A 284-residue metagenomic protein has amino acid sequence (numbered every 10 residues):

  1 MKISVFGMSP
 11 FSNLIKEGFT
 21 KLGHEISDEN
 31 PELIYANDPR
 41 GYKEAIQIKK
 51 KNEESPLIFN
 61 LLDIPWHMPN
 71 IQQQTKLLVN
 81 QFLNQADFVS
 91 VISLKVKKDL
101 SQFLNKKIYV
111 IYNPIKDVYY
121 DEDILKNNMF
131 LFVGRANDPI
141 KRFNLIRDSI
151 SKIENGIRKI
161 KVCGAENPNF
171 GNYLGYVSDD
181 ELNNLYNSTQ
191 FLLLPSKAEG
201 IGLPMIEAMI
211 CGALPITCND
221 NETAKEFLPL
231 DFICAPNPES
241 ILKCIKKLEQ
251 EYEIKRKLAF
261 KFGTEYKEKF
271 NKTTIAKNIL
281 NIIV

Functional and structural regions predicted by a protein language model:
L33-Y35, I48-M68, S90: Active-site proximal beta-strand in glycosyltransferases
Q72-V89: Membrane-proximal helix-turn-helix segments that form the acceptor-binding/catalytic region of lipid-linked
L83, N184-T189: Short alpha-helical donor nucleotide-sugar binding micro-motif in glycosyltransferases
K95, P114: Carbohydrate-associated surface elements
E122-K141, R147-I150: Conserved donor-binding/catalytic core segment of Leloir-type glycosyltransferases
V133, C218, L228-E239, I245-E253: Conserved acidic donor-binding segment of nucleotide-sugar-dependent glycosyltransferases
K197: Aromatic "clamp/platform" in nucleotide-sugar-dependent glycosyltransferases that forms part of the donor/acceptor
Q250-I283: A charged, aromatic-enriched C-terminal amphipathic alpha-helix characteristic of glycosyltransferases across folds
